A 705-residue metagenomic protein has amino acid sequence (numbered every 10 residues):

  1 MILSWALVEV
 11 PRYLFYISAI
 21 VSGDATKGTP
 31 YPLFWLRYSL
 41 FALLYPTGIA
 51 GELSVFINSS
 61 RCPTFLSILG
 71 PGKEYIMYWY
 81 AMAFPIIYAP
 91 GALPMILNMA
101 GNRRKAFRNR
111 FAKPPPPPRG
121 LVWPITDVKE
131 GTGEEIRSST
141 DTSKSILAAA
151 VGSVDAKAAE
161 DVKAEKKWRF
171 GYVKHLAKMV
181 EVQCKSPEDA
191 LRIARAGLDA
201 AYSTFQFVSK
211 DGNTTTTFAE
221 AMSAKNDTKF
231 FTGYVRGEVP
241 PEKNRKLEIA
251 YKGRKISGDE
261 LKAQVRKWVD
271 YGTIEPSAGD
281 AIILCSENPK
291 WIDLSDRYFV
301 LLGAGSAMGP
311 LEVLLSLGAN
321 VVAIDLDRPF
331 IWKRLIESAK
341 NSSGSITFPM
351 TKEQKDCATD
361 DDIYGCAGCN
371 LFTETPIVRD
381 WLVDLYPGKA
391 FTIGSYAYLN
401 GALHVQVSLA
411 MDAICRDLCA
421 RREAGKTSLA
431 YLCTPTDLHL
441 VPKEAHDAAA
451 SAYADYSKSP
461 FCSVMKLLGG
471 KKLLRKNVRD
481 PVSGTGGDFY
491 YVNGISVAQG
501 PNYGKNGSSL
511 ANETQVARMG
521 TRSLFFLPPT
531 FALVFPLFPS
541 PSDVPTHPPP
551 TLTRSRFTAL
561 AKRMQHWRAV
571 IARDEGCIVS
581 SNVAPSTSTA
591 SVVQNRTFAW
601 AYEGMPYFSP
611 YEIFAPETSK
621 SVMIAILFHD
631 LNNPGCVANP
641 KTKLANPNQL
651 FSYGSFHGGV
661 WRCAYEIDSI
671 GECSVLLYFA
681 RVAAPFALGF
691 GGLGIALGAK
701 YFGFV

Functional and structural regions predicted by a protein language model:
M1-F111: Eukaryotic polytopic
P115-S186, R596: Non-catalytic protein-protein interaction scaffold segments in large eukaryotic complex-forming proteins
P117-R119, T126, E134, F330-Y386: Extended charged low-complexity segments that act as oligomerization/scaffolding linkers
K157-S277: Low-complexity, highly charged intrinsically disordered N-terminal segments that act as targeting/localization
E275-S295: A short, basic/flexible loop-to-alpha-helix module at the beginning of a structural domain
I336-K355, E444-M519, D543-H566, I571: Acidic, Ser/Thr-rich peripheral helices and adjacent loops at domain boundaries
D361-H439: Extended alpha-helical scaffolding regions
Y503, G507-V705: Long C-terminal appendages of very large multidomain proteins
